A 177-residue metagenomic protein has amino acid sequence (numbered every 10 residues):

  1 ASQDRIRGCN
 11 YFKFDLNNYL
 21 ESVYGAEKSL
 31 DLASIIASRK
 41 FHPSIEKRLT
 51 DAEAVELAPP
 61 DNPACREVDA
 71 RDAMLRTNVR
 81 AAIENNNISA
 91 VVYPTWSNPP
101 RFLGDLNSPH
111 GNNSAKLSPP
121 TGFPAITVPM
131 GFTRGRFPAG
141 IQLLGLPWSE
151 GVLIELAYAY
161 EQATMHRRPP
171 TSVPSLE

Functional and structural regions predicted by a protein language model:
A1-A26: Gly/Ser-rich, acidic/histidine-flanked active-site/gating loops
A1-D4, F41-I45, F137-A139: Short, solvent-exposed polar/charged micro-motifs at secondary-structure junctions
G8, F12, K28-D31, L75 (+1 more regions): Alpha-helical structural motif
Y11, D15, D31-S34, S44 (+2 more regions): Exposed alpha-helical structural elements
N17-G25, K40, E84, E161-M165: Sec-exported extracytoplasmic/periplasmic mature domains
E27-S34, R168-T171: Flexible, glycine/charged-enriched surface loops at secondary-structure junctions
L32-L57: Extended, charge-rich helix/loop segments that form flexible, surface "patches" used to engage negatively charged
T50, V55-E177: Glycine-rich, small-residue loops and helix-cap segments that act as flexible hinges at active-site edges
